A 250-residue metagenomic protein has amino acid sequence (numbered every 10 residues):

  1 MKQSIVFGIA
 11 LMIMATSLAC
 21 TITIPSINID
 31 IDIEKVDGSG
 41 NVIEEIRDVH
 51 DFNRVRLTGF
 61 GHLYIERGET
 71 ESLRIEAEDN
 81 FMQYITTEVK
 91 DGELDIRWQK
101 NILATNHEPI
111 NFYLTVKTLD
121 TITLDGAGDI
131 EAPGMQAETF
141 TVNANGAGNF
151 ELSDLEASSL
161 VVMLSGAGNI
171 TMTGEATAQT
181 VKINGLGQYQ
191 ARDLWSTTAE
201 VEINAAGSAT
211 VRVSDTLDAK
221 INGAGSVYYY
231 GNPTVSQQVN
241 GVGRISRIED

Functional and structural regions predicted by a protein language model:
M1-L18: Sec-dependent bacterial lipoprotein signal peptides
F7, C20-D125, D129-N143, D154-M163 (+4 more regions): Acidic (Asp/Glu) and glycine-rich low-complexity loops/linkers that are typically intrinsically disordered
L63, L103, I130-E131, F150 (+3 more regions): Short beta-strands and strand-coil junctions in structured, solvent-facing domains, enriched
G126-G128, G146-G148, G166-G168, G185-G187 (+3 more regions): Periodic glycine anchor positions in long extracellular repeat architectures
F150-L152, I170-M172, Q190: Short, structured loop/turn "capping" segments at alpha-beta junctions
L164-S165, K182-E200, G207: Long, polar low-complexity repeats
T216, G225-Q237: Low-complexity, intrinsically disordered Gly/Pro/Thr-rich segments
